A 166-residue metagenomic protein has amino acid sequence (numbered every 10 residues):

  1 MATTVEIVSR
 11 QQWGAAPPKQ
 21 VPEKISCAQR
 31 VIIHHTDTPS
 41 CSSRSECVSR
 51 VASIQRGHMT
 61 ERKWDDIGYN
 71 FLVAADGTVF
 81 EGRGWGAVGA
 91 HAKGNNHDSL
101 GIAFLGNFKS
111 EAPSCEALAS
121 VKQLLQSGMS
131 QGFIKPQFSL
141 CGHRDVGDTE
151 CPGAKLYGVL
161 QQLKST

Functional and structural regions predicted by a protein language model:
M1-T38, S49, A74-T166: Basic/polar, cationic surfaces and motifs that engage anionic cell-wall and phosphate/carboxylate ligands
S40-R44: Short, surface-exposed loop/turn motifs that are enriched in glycine and acidic residues and include a nearby proline
S45-R62, D66: Glycan-recognition patch characteristic of GH18 chitinases/ENGases and related GlcNAc/peptidoglycan-binding proteins
K63, I67, I134-Q137: Secondary-structure boundary/capping residues
